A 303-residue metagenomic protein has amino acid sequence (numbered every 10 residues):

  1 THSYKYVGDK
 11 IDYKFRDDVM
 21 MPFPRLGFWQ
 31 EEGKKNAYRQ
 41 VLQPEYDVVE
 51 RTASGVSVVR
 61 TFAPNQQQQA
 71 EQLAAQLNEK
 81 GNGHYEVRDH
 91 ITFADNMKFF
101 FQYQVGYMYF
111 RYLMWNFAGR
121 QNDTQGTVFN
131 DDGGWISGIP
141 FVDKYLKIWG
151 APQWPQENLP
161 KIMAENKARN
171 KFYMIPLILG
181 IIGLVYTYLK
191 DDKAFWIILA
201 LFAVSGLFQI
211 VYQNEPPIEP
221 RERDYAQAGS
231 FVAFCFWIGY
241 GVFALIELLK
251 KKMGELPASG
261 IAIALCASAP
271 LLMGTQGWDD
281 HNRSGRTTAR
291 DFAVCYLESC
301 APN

Functional and structural regions predicted by a protein language model:
T1-P176: Lumenal/periplasmic acceptor-binding loop at the mouth of the active site in multi-pass, GT-C-fold membrane enzymes
N166-R169, D191-A194, I210-A228, W278-R283: Membrane-interface catalytic loops of GT-C/OST-like multi-pass glycosylation enzymes that act
Y173-D191: Hydrophobic, aromatic-rich transmembrane alpha-helices and their immediate juxtamembrane boundary segments
Y188, D192, Y240-G274: Signature aromatic-anchored transmembrane alpha helix within multi-pass, membrane-resident enzymes that catalyze glycan
L201, L207, E219-F243: Hydrophobic/aromatic-rich transmembrane helices and adjacent perimembrane loops
F202-V211, C266-M273: Aromatic-anchored segments of alpha-helical transmembrane domains
D224, S259-S299: Membrane-proximal, lumen/periplasm-facing interface regions of secretory-pathway glyco- and lipid-modifying enzymes
N303: Short periplasmic/luminal acceptor-recognition loop of GT-C membrane glycosyltransferases, typified by
